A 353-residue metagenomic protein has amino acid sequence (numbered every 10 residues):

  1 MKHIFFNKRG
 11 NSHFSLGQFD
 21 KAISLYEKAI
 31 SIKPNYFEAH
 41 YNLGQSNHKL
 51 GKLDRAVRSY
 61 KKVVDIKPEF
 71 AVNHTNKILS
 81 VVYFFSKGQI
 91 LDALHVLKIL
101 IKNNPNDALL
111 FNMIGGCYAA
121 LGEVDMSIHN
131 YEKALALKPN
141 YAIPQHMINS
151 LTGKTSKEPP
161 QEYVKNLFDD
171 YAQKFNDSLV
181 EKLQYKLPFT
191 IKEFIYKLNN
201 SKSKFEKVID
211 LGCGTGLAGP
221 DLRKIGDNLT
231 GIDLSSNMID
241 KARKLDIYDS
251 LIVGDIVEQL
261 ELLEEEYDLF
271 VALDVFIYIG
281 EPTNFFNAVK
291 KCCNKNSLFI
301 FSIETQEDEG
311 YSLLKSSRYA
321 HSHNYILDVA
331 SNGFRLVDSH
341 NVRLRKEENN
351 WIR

Functional and structural regions predicted by a protein language model:
I4, E38, V72-T75, L109 (+1 more regions): Start-of-helix register in tetratricopeptide repeats
K8, N42, N76-L79, M113 (+1 more regions): Canonical tetratricopeptide repeat
I209, T215-Q259: Class I SAM-dependent methyltransferase SAM/SAH-binding core
V271: A conserved beta-strand element that flanks and buttresses the S-adenosyl-L-methionine
T283-K295: A short glycine-rich, Lys/Arg-flanked "PGG" loop and its adjoining helix->strand segment in the class I
